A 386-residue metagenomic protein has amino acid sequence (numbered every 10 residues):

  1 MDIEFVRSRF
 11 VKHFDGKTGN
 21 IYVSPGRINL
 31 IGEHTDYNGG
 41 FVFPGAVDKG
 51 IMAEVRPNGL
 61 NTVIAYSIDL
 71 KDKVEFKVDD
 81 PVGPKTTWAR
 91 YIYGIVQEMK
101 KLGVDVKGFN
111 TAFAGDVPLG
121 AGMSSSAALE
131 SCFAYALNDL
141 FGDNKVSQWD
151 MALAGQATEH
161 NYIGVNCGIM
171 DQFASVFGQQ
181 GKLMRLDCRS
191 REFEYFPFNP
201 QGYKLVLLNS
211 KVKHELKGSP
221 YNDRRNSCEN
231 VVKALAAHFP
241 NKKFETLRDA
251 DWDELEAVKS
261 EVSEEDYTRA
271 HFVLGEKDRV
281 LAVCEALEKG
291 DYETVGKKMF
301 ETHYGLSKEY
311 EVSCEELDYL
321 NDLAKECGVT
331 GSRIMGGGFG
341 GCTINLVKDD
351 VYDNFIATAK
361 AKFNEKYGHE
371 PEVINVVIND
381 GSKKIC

Functional and structural regions predicted by a protein language model:
M1-R27, M52-K85, K182-G331, L346-C386: C-terminal nucleotide
M1-Y22, I28, G32, Y37 (+6 more regions): Gly/Ser-rich oxyanion-binding loop with an adjacent helix/lid that shapes the negatively charged ligand pocket
G39-A46, R224-R225: Short Gly/aromatic-enriched secondary-structure transition segments
P44-A46, E54-P57, G103: Short, charge-rich binding segments
T111-F113, L208-S210, T343: A structural signal for short, well-ordered beta-strand segments
A128, C342-L346: FabD-like malonyl-/acyl-CoA
F339: Glycine-rich phosphate-binding loop
